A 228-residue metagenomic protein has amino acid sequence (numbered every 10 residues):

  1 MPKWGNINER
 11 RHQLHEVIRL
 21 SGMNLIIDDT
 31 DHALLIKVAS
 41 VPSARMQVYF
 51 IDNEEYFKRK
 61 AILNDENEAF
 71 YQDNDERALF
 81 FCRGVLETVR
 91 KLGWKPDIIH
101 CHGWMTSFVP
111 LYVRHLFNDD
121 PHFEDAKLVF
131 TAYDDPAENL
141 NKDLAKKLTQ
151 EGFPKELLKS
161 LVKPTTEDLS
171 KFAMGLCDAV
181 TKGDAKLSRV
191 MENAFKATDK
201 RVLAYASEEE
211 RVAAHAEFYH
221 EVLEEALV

Functional and structural regions predicted by a protein language model:
M1-V228: Catalytic cores of nucleotide-sugar-dependent glycosyltransferases that transfer UDP/GDP/TDP-activated
